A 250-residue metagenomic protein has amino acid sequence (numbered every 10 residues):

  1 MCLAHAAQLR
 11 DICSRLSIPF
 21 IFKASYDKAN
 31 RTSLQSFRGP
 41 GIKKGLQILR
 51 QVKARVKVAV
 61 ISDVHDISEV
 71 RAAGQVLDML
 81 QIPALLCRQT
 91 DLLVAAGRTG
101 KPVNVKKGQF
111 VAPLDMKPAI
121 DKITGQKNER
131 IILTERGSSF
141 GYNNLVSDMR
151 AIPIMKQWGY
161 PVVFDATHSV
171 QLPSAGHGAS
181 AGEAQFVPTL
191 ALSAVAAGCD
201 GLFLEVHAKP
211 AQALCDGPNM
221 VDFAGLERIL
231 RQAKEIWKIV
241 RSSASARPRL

Functional and structural regions predicted by a protein language model:
M1-C2, F20-I42, H207-G217: Glycine-rich, proline-tolerant flexible connector loops at the mouths of alpha/beta enzymes
C2, A6, R10, V70 (+3 more regions): A short alpha/beta connector and helix-capping loop motif
Q8-L16, F37-I61, A96-P102, I152-F164 (+2 more regions): Alpha-helix-loop-beta-strand connector modules within alpha/beta enzyme cores
I18-S25, A59-V64, F164-A166, D200-H207: Short beta-strand segments at enzyme active-site cores
Q35-K43, Q81-L86, Y142-M149, V170-V195 (+2 more regions): Active-site-adjacent loop and "lid" segments of alpha/beta metabolic enzymes
G39-G41, R55-E69, D78-D91, P102-P113 (+1 more regions): Catalytic beta/alpha-barrel core
G100, N104-V206: Catalytic alpha/beta core domains of metabolic enzymes, predominantly
S193-L250: Structured C-terminal cap/extension of enzyme domains
